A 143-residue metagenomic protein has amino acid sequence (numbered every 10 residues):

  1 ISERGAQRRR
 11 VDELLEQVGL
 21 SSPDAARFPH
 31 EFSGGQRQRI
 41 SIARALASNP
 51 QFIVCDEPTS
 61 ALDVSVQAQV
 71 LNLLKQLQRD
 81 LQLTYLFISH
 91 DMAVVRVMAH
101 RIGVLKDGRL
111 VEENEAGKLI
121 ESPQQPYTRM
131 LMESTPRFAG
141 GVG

Functional and structural regions predicted by a protein language model:
A6-P23, M132-E133: Conserved ABC ATPase "signature" region
F28-F32, Q36: Conserved ABC ATPase signature
I42, V70: Hydrophobic anchor residue at the start of the ABC signature
N49: Conserved catalytic motifs of ABC-family nucleotide-binding domains
F52-V54: Walker B motif beta-strand of ABC-family P-loop ATPases
V95-V97: A short, surface-exposed alpha-helical micro-motif characterized by mixed small hydrophobic and charged/polar residues
L110-N114, S122: ABC ATPase "signature
